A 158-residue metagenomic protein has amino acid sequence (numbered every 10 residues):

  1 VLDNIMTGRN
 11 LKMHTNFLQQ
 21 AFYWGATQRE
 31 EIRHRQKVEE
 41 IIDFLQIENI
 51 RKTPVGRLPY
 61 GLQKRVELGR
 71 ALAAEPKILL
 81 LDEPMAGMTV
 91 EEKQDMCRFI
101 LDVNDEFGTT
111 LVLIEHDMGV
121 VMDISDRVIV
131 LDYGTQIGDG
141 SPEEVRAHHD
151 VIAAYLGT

Functional and structural regions predicted by a protein language model:
V1-T158: Glycine-rich phosphate-binding loops of nucleotide-dependent enzymes
